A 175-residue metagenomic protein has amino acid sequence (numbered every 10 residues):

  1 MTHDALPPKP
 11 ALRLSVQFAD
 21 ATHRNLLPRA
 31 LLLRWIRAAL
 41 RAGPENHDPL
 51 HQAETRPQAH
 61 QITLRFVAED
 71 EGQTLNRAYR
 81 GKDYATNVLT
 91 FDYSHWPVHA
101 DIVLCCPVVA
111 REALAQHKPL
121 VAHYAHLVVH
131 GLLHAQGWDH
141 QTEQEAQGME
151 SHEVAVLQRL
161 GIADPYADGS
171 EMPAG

Functional and structural regions predicted by a protein language model:
M1-Y124, A135-G175: An acidic/histidine-cluster motif and surrounding catalytic segment that typifies divalent-metal-assisted enzyme active
